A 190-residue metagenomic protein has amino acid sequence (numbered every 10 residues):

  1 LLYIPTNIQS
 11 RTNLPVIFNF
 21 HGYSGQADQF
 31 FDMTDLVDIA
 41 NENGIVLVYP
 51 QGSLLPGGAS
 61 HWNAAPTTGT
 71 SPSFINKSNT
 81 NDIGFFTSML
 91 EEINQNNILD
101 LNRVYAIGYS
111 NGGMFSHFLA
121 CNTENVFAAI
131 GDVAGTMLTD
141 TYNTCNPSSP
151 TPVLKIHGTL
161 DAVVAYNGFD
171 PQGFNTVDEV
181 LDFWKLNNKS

Functional and structural regions predicted by a protein language model:
L1, R11-Y105, F115-F118, N122 (+1 more regions): Serine-hydrolase catalytic machinery in alpha/beta-hydrolase-like enzymes
I4-N7: Proline-anchored loop/turn motifs at beta-strand termini and strand-loop-strand connectors
A106-G108, V133: Short beta-strand immediately N-terminal to the catalytic nucleophile in serine-hydrolase-like folds
S110-G113: Active-site loop->helix "elbow" adjoining a glycine-rich segment at hydrolase catalytic centers
A128-S190: The feature captures the conserved acid-bearing segment of alpha/beta-hydrolase catalytic domains
